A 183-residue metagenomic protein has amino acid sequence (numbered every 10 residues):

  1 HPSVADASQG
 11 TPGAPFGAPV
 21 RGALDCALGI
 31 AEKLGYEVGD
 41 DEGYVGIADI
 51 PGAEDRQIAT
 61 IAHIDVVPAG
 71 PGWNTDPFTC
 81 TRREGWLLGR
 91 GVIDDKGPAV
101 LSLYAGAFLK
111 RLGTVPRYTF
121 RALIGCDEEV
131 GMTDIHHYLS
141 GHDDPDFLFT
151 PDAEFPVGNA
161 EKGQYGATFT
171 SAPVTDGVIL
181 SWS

Functional and structural regions predicted by a protein language model:
H1-R90, R111-P116: Acidic/His- and Gly-rich active-site-bordering loop/insert found across diverse amide/peptide-bond hydrolases
D40-D41, M132, T150: Short gly/ser/thr-rich secondary-structure transition/capping motifs
Y44, Y118-F120, G163-Y165: Residues at beta-strand starts and edge strands
T60, T81-V130, T168-P173, L180-S183: Alpha-helical metal-binding/catalytic segments enriched in His/Glu/Asp
I64-V66, L123-V130, P151-P156: Acidic, glycine-rich active-site loops and adjacent beta-strand->loop/helix elements that engage anionic groups
A69-W73, T133-I135, A160-E161: Short, conserved acidic/polar surface loops in the N-terminal third of protein domains
H136-H137, H142-S183: Midchain, well-structured core segments that form catalytic/ion-binding scaffolds
